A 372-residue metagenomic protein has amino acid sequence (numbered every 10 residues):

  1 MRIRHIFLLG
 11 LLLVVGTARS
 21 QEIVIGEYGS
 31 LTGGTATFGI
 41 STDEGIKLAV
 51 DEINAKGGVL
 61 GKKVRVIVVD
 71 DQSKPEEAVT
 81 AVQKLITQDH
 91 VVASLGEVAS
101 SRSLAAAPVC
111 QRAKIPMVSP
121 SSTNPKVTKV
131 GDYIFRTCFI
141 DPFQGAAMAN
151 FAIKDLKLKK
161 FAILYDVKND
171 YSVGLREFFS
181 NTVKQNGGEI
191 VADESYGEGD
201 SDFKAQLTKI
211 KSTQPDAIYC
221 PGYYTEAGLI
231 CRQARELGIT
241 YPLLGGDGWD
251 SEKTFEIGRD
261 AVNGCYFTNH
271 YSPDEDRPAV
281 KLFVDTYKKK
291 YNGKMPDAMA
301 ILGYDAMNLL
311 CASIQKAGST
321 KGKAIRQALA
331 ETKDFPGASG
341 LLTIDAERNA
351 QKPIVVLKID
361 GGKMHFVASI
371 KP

Functional and structural regions predicted by a protein language model:
V24, T37-E44, K56-T128, T137 (+2 more regions): Beta-alpha junction/loop-to-helix N-cap segments that form part of ligand/metal-binding clefts
G26-K47, V69-E76, V98-S101, L164-V173 (+3 more regions): Extracytoplasmic "Venus flytrap"
A78, T137-K160, V173, D202-K204 (+4 more regions): Hydrophobic alpha-helical segments within soluble ligand-binding/sensing domains
L85, D89-V98, V118-P120, A162-Y165 (+4 more regions): Periplasmic-binding protein-like
I134-E198, A217, L310: An alpha-beta-alpha
L175-T268: Extracellular/periplasmic bilobed ligand-binding domains
C231-Y304, Q315, K358-P372: Extracellular/periplasmic periplasmic-binding protein-like sensory domains
K289-I301, L309-M364: Segments of small-molecule ligand-sensing domains
